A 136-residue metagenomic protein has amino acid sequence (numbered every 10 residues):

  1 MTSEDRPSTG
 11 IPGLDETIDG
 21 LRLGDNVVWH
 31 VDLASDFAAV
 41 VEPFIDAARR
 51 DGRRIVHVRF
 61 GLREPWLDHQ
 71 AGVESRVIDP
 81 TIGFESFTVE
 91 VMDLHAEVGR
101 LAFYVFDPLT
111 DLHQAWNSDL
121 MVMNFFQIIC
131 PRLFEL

Functional and structural regions predicted by a protein language model:
M1-T2: Charged, amphipathic alpha-helical linker segments immediately N-terminal to NTP-binding catalytic cores
R6-L62: Glycine-rich P-loop/Walker A and Walker A-like loops and their local beta1-loop-alpha1 context in P-loop NTPases
G10, L14-T17, F87-H95, I129: Generic hydrophobic alpha-helical segments
D19-R22, A47-D51, Q70, H95-V98 (+1 more regions): Conserved catalytic network of the ASCE P-loop NTPase/AAA+ motor domain
W29, F103-D107, E135-L136: Structural recognition of the conserved hydrophobic beta-strand(s) that form the central parallel beta-sheet of P-loop
V41-D46, M92, F126-P131: Short amphipathic alpha-helical segments and helix-helix/interface helices
R50-W116: Conserved inter-motif catalytic segment of the P-loop NTP-binding fold
W116, M121-L136: Substrate-engagement module of ASCE P-loop NTPases
